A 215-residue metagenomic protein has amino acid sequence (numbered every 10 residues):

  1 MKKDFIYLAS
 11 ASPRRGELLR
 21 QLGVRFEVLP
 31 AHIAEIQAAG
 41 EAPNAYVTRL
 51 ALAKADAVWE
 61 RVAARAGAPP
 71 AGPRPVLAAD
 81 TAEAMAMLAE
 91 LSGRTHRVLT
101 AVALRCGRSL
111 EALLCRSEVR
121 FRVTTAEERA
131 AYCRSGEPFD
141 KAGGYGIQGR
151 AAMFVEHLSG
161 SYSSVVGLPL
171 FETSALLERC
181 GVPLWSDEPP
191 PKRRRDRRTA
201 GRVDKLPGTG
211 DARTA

Functional and structural regions predicted by a protein language model:
K2-V24: N-terminal beta1-alpha1 ligand-phosphate binding loop
K2-Y7, P43-G208, R213-A215: Anionic-ligand binding patches
A9-R14, A38-E41, A53: Generic detector of contiguous secondary-structure segments
A11, A31, G107: Cofactor-binding loop segments of dinucleotide-utilizing enzymes, especially the Rossmann-like FAD- and NAD(P)+-binding
G23-G40, L110-R116: Short glycine-rich, Thr/Ser-proximal phosphate-binding strand/loop in the N-terminal lobe of ATP-dependent enzymes
